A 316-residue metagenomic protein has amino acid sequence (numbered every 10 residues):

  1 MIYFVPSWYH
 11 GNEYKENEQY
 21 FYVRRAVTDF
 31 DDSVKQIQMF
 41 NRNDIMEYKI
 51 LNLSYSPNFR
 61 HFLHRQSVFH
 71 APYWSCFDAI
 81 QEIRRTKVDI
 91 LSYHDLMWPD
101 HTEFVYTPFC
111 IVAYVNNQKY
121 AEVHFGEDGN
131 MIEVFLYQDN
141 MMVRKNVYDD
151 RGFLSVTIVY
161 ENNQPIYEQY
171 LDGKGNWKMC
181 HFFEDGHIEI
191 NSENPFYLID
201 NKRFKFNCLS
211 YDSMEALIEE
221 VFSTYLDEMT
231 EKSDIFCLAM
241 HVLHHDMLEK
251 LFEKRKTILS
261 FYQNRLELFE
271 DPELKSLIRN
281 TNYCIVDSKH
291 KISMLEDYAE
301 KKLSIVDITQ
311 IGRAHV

Functional and structural regions predicted by a protein language model:
M1-M97: N-terminal subdomain of nucleotide-sugar transferases
K49-L53, S260, N282-D287: Short internal beta-strands
Y93-E215: Repetitive, compositionally biased segments used for assembly/scaffolding
L209-L243: Short N-terminal targeting/anchoring amphipathic segment
F222-T230, F261-C284: Membrane-proximal helix-turn-helix segments that form the acceptor-binding/catalytic region of lipid-linked
C237-V242, L248-L266: Active-site proximal beta-strand in glycosyltransferases
T281-S304: A short, active-site helix/loop in glycosyltransferases that binds the activated sugar's phosphate group
A314-V316: Conserved small/polar residues in nucleotide/adenosyl-binding loops
